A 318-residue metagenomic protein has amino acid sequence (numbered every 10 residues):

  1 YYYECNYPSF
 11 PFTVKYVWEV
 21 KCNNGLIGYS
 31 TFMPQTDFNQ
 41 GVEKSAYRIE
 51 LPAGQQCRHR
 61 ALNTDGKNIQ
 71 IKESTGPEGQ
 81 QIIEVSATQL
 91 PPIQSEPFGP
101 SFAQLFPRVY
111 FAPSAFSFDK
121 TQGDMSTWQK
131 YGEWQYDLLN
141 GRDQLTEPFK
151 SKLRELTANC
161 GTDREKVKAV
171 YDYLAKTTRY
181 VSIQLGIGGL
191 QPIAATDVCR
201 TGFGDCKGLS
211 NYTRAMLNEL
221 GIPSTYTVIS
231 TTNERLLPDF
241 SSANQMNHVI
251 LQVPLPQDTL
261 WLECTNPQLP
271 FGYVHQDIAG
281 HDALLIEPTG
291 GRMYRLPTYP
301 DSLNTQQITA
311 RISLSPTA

Functional and structural regions predicted by a protein language model:
Y1, Y29-P34, L236-D239, N247-H248: Short beta-alpha junctions and helix-cap segments that line functional grooves
C5-S9, K21-T31, Q35-I187, A318: Secretory-pathway-linked proteins and extracytosolic
S9, V42, E78-Q80, A243-H248 (+2 more regions): Short, solvent-exposed loop/turn segments at the edges of secondary structure
I27-G28, T289-L314: Edge strands and adjacent loops of beta-rich recognition modules
R142-E147, P192, L262, I312-A318: Extended non-catalytic domains of envelope/secretory-pathway proteins
T146-S151, R179-G202, T232, A243: Short, conserved helix/loop micro-motifs enriched in His/Cys and acidic residues
E165-A169, L174-T178, I193-G204, L209-P223: Active-site-proximal cofactor/substrate-binding loop regions of enzyme domains
G208-T298: Hydrophobic/aromatic-rich core segments of domains that either
